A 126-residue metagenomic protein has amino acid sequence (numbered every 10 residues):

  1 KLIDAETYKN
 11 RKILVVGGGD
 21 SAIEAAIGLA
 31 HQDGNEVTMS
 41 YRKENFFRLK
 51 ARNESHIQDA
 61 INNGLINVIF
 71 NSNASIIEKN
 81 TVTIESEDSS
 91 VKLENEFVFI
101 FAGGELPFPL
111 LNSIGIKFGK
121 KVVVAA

Functional and structural regions predicted by a protein language model:
L2-N45, P109-S113, A126: Rossmann-like dinucleotide/flavin-binding elements
H31-V123: A Rossmann-like FAD-binding core segment of flavoenzymes
